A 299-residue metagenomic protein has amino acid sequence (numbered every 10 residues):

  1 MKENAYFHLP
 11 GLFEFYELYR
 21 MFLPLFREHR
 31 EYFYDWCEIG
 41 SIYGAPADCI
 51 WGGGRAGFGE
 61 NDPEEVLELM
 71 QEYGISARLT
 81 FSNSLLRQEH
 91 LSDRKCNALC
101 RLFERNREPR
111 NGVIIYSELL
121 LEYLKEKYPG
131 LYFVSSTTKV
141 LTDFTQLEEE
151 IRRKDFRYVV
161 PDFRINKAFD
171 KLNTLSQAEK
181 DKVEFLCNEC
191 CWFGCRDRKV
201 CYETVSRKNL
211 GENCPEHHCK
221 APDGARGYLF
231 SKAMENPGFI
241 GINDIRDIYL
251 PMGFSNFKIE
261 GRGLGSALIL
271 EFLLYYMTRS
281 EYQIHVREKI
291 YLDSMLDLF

Functional and structural regions predicted by a protein language model:
M1-Q146, E150, F156-F299: Active-site pocket-lining/capping segments in soluble small-molecule metabolic enzymes
